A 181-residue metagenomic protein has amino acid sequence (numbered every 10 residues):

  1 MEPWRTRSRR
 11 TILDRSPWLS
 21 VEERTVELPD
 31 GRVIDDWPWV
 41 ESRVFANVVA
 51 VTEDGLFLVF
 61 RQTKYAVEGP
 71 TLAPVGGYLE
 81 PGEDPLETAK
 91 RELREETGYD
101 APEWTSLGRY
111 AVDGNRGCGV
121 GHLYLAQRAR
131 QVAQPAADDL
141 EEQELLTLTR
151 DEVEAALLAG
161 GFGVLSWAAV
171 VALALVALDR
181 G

Functional and structural regions predicted by a protein language model:
R9-N47, E53: Acidic, metal-coordinating catalytic segment for phosphate/diphosphate chemistry, firing primarily on the Nudix
R15-S16, A66, G114-R116: Short glycine/serine/proline-enriched coil/turn segments at secondary-structure junctions
D35, F45-N47, T52, G77-S166: Unchanged
P38-W39, T63, V112: Residue-level structural signal for beta-strand termini and adjacent loop
S42-A73: A glycine-rich, hydrophobic loop/mini-helix early in the fold
W167-G181: Short, amphipathic C-terminal "tail helix"
